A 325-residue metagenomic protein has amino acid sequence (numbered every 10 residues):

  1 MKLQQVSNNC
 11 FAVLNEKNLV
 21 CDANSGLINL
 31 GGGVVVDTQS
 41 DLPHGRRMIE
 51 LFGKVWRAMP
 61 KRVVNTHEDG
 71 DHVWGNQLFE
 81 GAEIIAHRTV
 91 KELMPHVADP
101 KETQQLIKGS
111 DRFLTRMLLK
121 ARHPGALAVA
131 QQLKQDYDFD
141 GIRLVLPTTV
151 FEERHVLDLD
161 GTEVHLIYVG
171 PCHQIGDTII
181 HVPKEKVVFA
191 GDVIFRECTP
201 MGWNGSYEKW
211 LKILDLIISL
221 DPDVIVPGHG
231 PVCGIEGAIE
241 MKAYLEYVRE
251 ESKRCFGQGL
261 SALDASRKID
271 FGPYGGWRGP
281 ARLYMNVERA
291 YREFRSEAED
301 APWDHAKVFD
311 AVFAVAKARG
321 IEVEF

Functional and structural regions predicted by a protein language model:
Q4-L51, T178-A190: Conserved beta-strand hairpin/beta-sheet module of binuclear metal-dependent hydrolase folds, prominently
Q5, D99-Y168, L214: Metallo-beta-lactamase
N9, I28, D37, F52 (+10 more regions): Divalent metal-coordination and catalytic microenvironments
G31, P43-T89, I218-D221: Active-site metal-binding motif and surrounding structural segment of the metallo-beta-lactamase
V36-Q39, M59-D69, I85-H87, V169-G170 (+2 more regions): Active-site neighborhood of phospho(di)ester-bond hydrolases with catalytic His/Asp-centered motifs
E153-I213, I217: Ligand/cofactor pocket segment of small-molecule handling proteins
E208-G272: Divalent-metal (often Zn2+) His-rich catalytic cores of metallo-beta-lactamase-fold enzymes
Q258-F325: C-terminal regulatory/interaction regions
